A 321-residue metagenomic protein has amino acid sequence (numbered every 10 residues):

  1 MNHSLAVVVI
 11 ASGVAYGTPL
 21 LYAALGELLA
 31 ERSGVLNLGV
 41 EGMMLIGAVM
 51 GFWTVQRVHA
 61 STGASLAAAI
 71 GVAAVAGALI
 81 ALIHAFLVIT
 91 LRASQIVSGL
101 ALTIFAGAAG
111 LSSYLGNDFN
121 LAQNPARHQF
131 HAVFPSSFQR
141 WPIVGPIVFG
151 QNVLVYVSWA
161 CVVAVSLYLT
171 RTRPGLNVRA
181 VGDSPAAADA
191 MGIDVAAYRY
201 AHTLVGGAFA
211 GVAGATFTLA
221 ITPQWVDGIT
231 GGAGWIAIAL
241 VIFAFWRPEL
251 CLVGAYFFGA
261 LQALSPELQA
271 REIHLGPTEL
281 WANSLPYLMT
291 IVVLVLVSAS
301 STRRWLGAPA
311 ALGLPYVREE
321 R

Functional and structural regions predicted by a protein language model:
M1-A24, L36, M50, R57-A69: Membrane-interfacial amphipathic/re-entrant helices at transmembrane-helix boundaries
G17-G26, G42-G47, A78-L82, G182 (+4 more regions): Hydrophobic alpha-helical segments embedded in the membrane of multi-pass proteins
L28-G47, A67, I89-L102, N177 (+3 more regions): Short, non-helical or kinked segments that cap or interrupt transmembrane helices
T62-A109, F257, Q262: Alpha-helical transmembrane segments within multi-pass membrane transporters and channels
A106-R171, R271-A282, L306-R321: Transmembrane helix-bundle core of multi-pass membrane transporters and related energy-transducing complexes
I147-W225, P248-E249, V253: Helix-loop-helix "hairpin" substructures at the membrane interface of multi-pass membrane proteins
D183-A190, D194-A197, L268-R321: Cytosolic-side transmembrane-helix boundaries in multi-pass membrane proteins
A220-Y287: Transmembrane alpha-helical segments in multi-pass inner-membrane proteins
